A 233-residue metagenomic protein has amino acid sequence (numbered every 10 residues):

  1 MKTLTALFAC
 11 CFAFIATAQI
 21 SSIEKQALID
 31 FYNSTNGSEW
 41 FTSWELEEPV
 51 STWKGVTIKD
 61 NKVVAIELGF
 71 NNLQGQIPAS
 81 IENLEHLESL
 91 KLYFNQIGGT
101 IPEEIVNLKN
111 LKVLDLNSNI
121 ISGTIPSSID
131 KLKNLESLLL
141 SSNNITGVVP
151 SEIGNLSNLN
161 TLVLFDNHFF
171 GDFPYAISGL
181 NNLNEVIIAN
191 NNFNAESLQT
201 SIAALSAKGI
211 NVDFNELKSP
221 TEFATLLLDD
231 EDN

Functional and structural regions predicted by a protein language model:
M1-S22: Bacterial Sec-dependent N-terminal signal peptides
I20-T35: Short N-terminal segments immediately surrounding and downstream of signal-peptide cleavage
N33-Q76, D232-N233: LRR flanking "cap" motifs
D60, E82-L87, V106-L111, D130-L135 (+3 more regions): Leucine-rich repeat
D60-Q96, E216: Mid-chain, structured segments of secreted extracytoplasmic proteins
N71, N95, L116-N119, L140-N143 (+3 more regions): Consensus "Asn ladder" position of solenoid repeat domains
I77-A79, I101-E103, S122-S127, T146-S151 (+2 more regions): The feature encodes a structural signal of leucine-rich repeats
N160-N233: Leucine-rich solenoid repeat scaffolds
